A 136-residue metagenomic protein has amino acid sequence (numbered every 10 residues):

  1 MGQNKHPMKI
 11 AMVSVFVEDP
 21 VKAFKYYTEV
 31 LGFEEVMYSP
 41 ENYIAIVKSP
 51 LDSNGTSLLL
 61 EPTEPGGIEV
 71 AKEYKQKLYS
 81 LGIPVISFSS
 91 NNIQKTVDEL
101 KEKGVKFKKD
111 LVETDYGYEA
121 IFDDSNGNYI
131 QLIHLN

Functional and structural regions predicted by a protein language model:
G2-A11, E34-F88, V97-D123, H134-N136: Vicinal oxygen chelate
V13-V15, N128: Domain-wide signal for the mature, well-folded portions of proteins, strongly enriched in nucleus-encoded organellar
V17-P20: Conserved beta-strand-loop-alpha-helix junction that forms the acyl-donor binding cleft
K22, I93-T96: Short, conserved charged micro-motifs
A23-T28, L100, G127: Conserved active-site tyrosine of GNAT-family acetyltransferases
D124-I130: Short, contiguous alpha-helical
